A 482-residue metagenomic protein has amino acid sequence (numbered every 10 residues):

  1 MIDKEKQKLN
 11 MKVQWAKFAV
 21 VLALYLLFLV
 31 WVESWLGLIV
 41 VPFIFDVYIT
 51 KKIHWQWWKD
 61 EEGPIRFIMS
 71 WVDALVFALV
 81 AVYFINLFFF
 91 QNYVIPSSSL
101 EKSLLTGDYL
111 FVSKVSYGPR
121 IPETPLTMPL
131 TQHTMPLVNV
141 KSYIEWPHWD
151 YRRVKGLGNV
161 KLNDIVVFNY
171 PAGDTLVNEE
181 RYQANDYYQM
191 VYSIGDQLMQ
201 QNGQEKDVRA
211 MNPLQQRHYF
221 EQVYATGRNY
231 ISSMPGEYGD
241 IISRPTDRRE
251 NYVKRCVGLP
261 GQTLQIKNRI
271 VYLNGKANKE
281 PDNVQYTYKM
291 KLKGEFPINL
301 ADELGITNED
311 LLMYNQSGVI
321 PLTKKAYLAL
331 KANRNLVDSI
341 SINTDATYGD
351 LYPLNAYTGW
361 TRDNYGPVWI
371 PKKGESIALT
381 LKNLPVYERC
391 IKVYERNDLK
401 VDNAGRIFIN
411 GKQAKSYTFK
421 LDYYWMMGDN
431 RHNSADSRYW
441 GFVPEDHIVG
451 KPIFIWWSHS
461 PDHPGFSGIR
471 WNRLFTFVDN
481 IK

Functional and structural regions predicted by a protein language model:
M1-K482: Extended hydrophobic leader/signal-anchor segments used for secretion and membrane insertion
